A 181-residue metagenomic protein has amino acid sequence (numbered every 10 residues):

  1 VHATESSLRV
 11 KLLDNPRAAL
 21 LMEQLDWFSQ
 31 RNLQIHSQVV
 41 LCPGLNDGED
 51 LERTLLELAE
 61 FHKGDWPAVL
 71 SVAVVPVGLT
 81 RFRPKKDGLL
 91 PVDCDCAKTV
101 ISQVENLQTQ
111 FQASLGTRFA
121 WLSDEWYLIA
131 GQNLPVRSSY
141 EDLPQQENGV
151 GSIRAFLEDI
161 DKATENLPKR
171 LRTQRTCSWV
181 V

Functional and structural regions predicted by a protein language model:
V1-Q112, S138-Y140, E147-I160, T164: Conserved AdoMet/S-adenosylmethionine-binding subsite of the radical SAM
L70, R118, C177-W179: Structural beta-strand/beta-sheet cores of well-ordered domains, especially the beta-sheet scaffolds that support
L115: Extended, charged alpha/beta regions that create polyanion-binding interfaces
R118-A130: A glycine-rich phosphate-binding loop feature that marks nucleotide/adenosyl-phosphate handling sites
S123-W126, S139, L143: Long, charged amphipathic helices and adjacent flexible linkers at domain junctions
A130-R137: Charged, alpha-helical interface segments at or near domain boundaries
N166-V181: Redox- and metal-dependent alpha/beta enzyme cores, enriched for Fe-S-associated oxidoreductases and cofactor-handling
